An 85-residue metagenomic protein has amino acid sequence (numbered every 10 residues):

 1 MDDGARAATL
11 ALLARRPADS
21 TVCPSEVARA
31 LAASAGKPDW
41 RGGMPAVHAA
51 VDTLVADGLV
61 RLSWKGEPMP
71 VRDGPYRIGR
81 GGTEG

Functional and structural regions predicted by a protein language model:
M1, R41, E84-G85: Long, charged, low-complexity intrinsically disordered regions
M1-T21, S25, A49: Positively charged, polyanion-binding regions of nucleic-acid-associated proteins
P24, S63, G79: Metal-cofactor-dependent catalytic cores
R29: Alpha-helical residues within the helix-turn-helix
A32-A49: Short, positively charged loop/turn segments that connect secondary-structure elements
T53: Alpha-helical DNA-recognition elements
A56-W64: A short, conserved structural fragment
G66-G85: Short, cationic-aromatic polyanion-contact patches
